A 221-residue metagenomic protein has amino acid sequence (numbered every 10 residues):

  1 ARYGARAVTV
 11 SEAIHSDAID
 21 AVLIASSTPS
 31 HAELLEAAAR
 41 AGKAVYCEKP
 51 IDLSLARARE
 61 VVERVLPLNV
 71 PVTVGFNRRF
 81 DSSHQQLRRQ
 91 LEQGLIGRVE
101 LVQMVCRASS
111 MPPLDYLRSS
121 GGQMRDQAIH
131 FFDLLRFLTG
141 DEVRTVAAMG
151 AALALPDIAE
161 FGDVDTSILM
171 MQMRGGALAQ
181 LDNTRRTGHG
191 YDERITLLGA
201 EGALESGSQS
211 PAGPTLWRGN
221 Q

Functional and structural regions predicted by a protein language model:
A1-Y3: N-terminal Rossmann-like dinucleotide-binding module
A5-R64: Beta-loop-alpha module in the N-terminal Rossmann-like domain of NAD(P)-dependent dehydrogenases, especially those
D20-A21, L101, L178: Short, Asp-centered acidic motifs that coordinate Mg2+ and/or phosphate in catalytic or ligand-binding sites
P29, D52-P113: A contiguous active-site-proximal alpha/beta segment in oxidoreductase catalytic domains
C47, V72-V74, Q103, L181 (+1 more regions): Hydrophobic residues in well-ordered beta-strands that form the structural core
E48-P50, F76, T187: Short beta->alpha connector loops at strand-helix junctions that form conserved, small/polar/Pro-enriched
L114-L178, T184-H189: Rossmann-like dinucleotide-binding domain that binds NAD(P)(H)
A159-E160, R174-Q221: NAD(P)-dinucleotide binding in Rossmann-like oxidoreductases
